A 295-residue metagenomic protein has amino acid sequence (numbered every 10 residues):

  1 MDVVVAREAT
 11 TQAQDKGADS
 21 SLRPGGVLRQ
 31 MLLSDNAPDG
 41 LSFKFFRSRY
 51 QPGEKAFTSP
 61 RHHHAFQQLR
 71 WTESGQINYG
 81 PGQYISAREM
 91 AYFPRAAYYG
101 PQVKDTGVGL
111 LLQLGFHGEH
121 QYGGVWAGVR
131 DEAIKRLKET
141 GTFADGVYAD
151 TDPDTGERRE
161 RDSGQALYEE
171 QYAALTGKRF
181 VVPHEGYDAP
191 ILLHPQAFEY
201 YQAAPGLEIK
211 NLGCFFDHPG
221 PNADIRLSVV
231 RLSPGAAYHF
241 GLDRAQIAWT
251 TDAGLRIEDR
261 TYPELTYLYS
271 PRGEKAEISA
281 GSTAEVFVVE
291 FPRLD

Functional and structural regions predicted by a protein language model:
M1-W71, Q76-D295: Jelly-roll (double-stranded beta-helix
